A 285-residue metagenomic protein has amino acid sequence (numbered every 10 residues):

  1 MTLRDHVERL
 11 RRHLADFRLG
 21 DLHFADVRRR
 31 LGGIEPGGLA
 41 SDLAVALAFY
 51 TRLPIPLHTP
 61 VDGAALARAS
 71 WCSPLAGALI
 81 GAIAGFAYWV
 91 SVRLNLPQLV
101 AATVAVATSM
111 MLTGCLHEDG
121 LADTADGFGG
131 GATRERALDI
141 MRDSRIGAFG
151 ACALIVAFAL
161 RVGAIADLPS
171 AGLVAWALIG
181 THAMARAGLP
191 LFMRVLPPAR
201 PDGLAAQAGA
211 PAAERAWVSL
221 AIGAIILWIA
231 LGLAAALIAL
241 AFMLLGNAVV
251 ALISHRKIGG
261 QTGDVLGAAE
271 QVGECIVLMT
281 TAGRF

Functional and structural regions predicted by a protein language model:
T2-G114, E135-L138, D143-F285: Hydrophobic alpha-helical transmembrane segments
G114-G120: Replace "His-x-His-based motif
D119, G129, D139: Glycine/small-residue-rich loop that forms an oxyanion/phosphate-binding "nest" at active or ligand-binding sites
F128-G130, A269: Catalytic P-loop NTPase motifs of RecA-like helicase/translocase cores
